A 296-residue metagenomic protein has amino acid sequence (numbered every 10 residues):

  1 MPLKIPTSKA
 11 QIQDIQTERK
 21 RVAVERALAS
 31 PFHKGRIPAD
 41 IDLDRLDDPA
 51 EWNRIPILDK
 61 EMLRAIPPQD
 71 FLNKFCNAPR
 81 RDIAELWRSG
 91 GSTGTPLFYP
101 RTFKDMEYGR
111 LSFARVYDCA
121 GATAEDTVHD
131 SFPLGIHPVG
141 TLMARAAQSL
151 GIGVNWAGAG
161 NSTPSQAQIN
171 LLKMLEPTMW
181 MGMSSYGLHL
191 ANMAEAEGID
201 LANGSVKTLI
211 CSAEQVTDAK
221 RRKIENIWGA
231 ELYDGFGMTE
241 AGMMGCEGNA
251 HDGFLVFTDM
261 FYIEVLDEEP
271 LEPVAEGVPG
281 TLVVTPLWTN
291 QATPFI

Functional and structural regions predicted by a protein language model:
M1-L28, L150-I296: Active-site glycine/GP-rich loop and adjacent strand/helix microenvironment that borders small-molecule binding pockets
M1-R88, G94-L111, D118-C119, M174: Nucleotide 5′-phosphate-binding alpha/beta core
A84, T123-E125, E176-P177, V206: A general structural motif
R88, P138-V139, A146-A147, L171 (+1 more regions): Hydrophobic/aromatic ligand-binding patch that stacks against planar heteroaromatic rings of cofactors or nucleotides
G94-Y108, A144-W156, P177-M181: Acidic/glycine-enriched edge-of-secondary-structure segments
F103-M106, P133-H137, S185-Y186: Short glycine-enriched loops at secondary-structure junctions
S112-R115, L142, A167, H189: Well-ordered alpha-helical segments embedded in enzymatic catalytic cores
A114, D118-L150: Conserved AMP-binding loop of ANL adenylate-forming enzymes
